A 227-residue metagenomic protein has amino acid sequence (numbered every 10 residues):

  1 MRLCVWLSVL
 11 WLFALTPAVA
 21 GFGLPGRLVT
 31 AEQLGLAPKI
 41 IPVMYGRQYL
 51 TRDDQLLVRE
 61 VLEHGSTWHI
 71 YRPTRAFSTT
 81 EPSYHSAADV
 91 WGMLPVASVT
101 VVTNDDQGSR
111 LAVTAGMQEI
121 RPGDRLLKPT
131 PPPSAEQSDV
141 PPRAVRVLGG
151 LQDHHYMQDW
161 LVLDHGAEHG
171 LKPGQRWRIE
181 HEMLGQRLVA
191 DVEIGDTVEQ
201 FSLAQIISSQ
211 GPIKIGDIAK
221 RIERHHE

Functional and structural regions predicted by a protein language model:
M1-L7: Bacterial N-terminal signal peptides that target proteins for export
L7, A14-E227: Surface-exposed, polar/charged interaction patches used for macromolecular assembly or partner binding
